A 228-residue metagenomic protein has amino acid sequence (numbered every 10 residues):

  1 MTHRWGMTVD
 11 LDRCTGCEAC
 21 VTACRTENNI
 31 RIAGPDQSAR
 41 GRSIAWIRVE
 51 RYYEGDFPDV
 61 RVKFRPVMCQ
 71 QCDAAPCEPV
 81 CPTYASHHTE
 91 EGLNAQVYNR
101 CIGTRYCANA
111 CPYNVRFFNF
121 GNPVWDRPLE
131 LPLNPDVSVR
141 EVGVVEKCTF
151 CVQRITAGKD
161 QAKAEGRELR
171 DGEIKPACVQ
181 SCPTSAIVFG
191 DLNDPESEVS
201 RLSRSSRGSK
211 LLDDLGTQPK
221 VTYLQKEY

Functional and structural regions predicted by a protein language model:
M1-Y228: Non-ligating segments of multi-cofactor redox enzymes
